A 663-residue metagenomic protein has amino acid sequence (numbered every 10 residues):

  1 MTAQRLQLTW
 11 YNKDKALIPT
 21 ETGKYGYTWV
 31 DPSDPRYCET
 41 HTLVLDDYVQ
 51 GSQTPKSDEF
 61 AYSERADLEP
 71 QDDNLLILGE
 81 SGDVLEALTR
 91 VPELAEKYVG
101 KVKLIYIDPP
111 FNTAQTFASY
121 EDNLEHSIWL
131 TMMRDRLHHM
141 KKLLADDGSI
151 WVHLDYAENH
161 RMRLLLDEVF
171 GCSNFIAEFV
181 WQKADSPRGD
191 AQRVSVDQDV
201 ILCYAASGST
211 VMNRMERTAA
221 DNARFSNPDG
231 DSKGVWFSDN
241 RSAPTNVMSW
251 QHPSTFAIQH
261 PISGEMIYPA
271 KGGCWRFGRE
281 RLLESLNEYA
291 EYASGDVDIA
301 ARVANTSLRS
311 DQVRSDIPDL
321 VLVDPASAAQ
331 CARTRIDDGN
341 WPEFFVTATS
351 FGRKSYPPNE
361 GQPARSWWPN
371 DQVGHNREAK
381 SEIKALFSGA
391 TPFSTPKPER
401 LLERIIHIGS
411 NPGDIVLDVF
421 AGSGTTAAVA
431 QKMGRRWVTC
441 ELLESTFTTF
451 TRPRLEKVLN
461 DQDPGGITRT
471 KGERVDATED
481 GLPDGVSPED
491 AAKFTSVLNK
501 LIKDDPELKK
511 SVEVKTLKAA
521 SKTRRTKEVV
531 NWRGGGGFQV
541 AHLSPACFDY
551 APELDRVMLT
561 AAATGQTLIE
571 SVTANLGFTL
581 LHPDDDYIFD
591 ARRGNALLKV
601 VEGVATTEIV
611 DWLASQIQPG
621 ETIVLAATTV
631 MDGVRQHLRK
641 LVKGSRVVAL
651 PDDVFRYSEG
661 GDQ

Functional and structural regions predicted by a protein language model:
M1-Y106, F111-S127, T131-D135, H139 (+4 more regions): DnaQ-like (DEDDh/DEDDy) 3′-5′ exonuclease domain used for proofreading and 3′-end trimming on nucleic acids
A3-W10, T20, H126-L130, D147 (+2 more regions): Conserved S-adenosyl-L-methionine
L75-L76, R377-I415: Glycine-rich adenosyl-nucleotide cofactor-binding module
V84-P92, I105, P110, R136 (+16 more regions): Generic, well-ordered alpha-helical scaffold segments in large soluble proteins
E86-S149, A157, S173, Q198-V200 (+4 more regions): SAM-dependent methyltransferase catalytic-core segment centered on the flexible catalytic loop and adjoining short
D146-D147, A157-A220: Signature of N6-adenine DNA methyltransferases within the class I
S207-K384, S388: Active-site-adjacent helix-turn-beta-strand microarchitecture at beta-sheet edges that either contains or buttresses
E441-Q663: PRPP-dependent phosphoribosyltransferase catalytic core
